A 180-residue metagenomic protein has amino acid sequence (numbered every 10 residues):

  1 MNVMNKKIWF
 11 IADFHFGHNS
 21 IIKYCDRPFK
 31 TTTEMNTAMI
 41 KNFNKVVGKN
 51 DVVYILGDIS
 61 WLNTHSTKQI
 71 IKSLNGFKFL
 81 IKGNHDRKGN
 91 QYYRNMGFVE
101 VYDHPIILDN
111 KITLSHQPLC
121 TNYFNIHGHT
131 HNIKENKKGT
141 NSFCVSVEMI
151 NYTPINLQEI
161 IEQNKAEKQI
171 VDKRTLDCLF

Functional and structural regions predicted by a protein language model:
M1-K30, N151-F180: Acidic, histidine-bearing metal-coordination/catalytic regions of metal-dependent phosphoesterases
N2-N5, W9-A12, F16-H104: Core catalytic region of metal-dependent phosphoesterases/phosphodiesterases, especially metallo-beta-lactamase-like
R94-D177: Conserved beta-sheet core of the metallophosphoesterase superfamily
